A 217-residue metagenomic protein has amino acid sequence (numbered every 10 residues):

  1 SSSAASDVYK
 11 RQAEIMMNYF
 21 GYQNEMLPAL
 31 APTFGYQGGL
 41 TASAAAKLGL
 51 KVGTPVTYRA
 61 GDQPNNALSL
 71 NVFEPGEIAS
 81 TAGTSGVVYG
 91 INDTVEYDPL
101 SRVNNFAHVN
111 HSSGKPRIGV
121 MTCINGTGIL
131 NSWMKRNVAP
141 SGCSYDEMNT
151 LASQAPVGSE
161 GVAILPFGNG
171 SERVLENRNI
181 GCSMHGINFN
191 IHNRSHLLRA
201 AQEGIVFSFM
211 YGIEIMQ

Functional and structural regions predicted by a protein language model:
S1-A5, Y9: Single conserved hydrophobic/aromatic residue that forms the stacking wall/gate of nucleotide- or nucleobase-binding
A4, R59-Q63, A200: Hydrophobic transmembrane-helix microenvironments that flank and shape a buried ionizable site
S6, K115-T127: A short glycine-threonine-serine/GTX helix/turn-capping micro-motif
K10-G114, C143, T150, H192 (+1 more regions): ATP-dependent carbohydrate kinase catalytic cores
P28-A31, Y145-L151, V162-N169, R178-N179: Short coil/turn segments at secondary-structure boundaries
G61-N66, T84-V87, C123-T127, F167-V174: Glycine-rich phosphate/pyrophosphate-binding beta-alpha loops
I129-S141: Conserved thiamine diphosphate
S159-Q217: Activation-segment/catalytic-loop signature of the eukaryotic protein kinase fold
